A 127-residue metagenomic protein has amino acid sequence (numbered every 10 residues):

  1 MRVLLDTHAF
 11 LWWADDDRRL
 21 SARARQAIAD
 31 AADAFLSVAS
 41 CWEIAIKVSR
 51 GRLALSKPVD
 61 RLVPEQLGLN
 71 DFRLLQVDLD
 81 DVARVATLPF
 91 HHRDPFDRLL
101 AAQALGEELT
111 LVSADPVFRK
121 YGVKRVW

Functional and structural regions predicted by a protein language model:
M1-S37, R50-E65, E107, P116 (+1 more regions): Short, well-structured N-terminal submotif of metal-dependent ribonuclease cores
D6, E43, D97, D115: Acidic active-site catalytic centers that drive phospho-/nucleotidyl reactions and related ester hydrolyses
T7-H8, I44, V85, A104: Generic structural signal for small/hydrophobic residues in well-ordered secondary structure, especially within
S40: Short "lid" loop at the C-terminus of a central beta-strand within the Rossmann-like core of SAM-dependent
E43, R84-T87, K120-Y121: Phosphate- and divalent-cation-binding pockets in alpha/beta enzyme and binding domains that engage nucleotide-derived
L53-P58, P64, G68-A114: Active-site neighborhoods of divalent-metal-dependent phosphate/nucleic-acid chemistry enzymes
G122-W127: Active-site regions of enzymes building and remodeling cell-envelope glycoconjugates
